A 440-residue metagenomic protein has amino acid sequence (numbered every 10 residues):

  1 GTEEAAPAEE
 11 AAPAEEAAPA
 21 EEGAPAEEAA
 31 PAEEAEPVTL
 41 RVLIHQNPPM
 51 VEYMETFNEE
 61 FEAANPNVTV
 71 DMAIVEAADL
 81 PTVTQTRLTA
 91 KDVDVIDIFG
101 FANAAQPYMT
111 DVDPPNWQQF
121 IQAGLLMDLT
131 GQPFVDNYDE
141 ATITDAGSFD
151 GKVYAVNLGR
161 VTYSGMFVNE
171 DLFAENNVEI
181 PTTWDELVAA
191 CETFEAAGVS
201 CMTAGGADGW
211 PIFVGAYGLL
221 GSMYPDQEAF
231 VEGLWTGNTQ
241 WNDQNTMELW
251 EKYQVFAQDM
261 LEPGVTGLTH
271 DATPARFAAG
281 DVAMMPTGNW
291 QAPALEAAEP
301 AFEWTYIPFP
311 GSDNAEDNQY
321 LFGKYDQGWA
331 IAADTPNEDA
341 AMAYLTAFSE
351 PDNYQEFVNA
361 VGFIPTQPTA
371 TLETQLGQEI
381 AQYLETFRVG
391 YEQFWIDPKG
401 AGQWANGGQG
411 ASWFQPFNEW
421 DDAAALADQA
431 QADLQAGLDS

Functional and structural regions predicted by a protein language model:
G1-N116, I180, T266, E316 (+3 more regions): Conserved N-terminal structural module of periplasmic/extracytoplasmic solute-binding proteins
A30-A32, N103-Y163, V188, T305: Hinge/lid segment of periplasmic solute-binding proteins
E59, A63, T69, Y163 (+2 more regions): Extracytoplasmic/periplasmic substrate-recognition and gating elements
I74-V83, W184-A189, V265-A278: Short helix-initiation/N-cap motifs at beta->coil->alpha
Q119-D139, E179, S222-E248, A297-E299 (+3 more regions): Short, solvent-exposed loop/beta-turn-alpha elements that line the ligand-binding surface or hinge of extracytoplasmic
I121-G124, A141-T182, V188, G206-G233 (+2 more regions): Periplasmic solute-binding protein
N157, F363-T366, A381-L438: C-terminal capping/gating helix-and-loop segments adjacent to ligand/active sites or protein-protein/ligand interfaces
C191-F194, L234-T266: Glycine-centered hinge/linker elements that transmit conformational signals in sensory and ligand-binding systems
